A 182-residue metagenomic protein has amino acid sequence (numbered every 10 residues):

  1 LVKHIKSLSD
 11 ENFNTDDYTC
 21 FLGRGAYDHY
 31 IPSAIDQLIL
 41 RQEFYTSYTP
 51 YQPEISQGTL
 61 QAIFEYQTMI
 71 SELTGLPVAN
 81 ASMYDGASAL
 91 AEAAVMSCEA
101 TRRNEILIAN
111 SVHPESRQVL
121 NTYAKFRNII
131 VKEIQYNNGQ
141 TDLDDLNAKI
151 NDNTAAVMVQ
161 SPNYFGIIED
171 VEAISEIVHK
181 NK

Functional and structural regions predicted by a protein language model:
L1-E65: N-terminal entrance/gating region of PLP-dependent enzymes' catalytic architecture
I5-D16, I39, Q67, S71-V78 (+5 more regions): Structural signal for hydrophobic packing residues in well-ordered secondary-structure cores of soluble enzyme domains
D17, Y51-I55, T59, S71-A91: Short loop-beta-helix segment that forms the pyridoxal 5′-phosphate
G23-D28, Y84-S88, N137-Q140: A glycine-rich phosphate-binding loop feature that marks nucleotide/adenosyl-phosphate handling sites
R24, L76, I167: Gly/Ser/Thr-rich helix-start
T59-I63, I70, E176: Noncatalytic linker/hinge segments flanking ATPase motor cores
I63-Y66, G86, D142: Amphipathic coiled-coil/heptad-repeat helices and related helical stalk/stem segments that mediate oligomerization
S88-K182: Conserved PLP-enzyme active-site core in the AAT-like
